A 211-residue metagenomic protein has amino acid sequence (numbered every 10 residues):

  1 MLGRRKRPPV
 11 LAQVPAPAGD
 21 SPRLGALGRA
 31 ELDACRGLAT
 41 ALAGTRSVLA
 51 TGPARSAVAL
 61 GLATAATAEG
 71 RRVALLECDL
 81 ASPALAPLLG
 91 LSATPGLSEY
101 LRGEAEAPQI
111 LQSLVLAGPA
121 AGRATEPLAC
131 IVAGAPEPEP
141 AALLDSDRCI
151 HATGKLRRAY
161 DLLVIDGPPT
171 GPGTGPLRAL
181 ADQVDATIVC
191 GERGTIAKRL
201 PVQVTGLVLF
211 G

Functional and structural regions predicted by a protein language model:
M1-L2, G52: Domain-scale detector for complete catalytic domains at protein termini or as standalone homologs
L2-S21, G134, P201-G211: Beta-strand-loop-alpha "switch" segments that mediate conformational coupling across diverse proteins
V10-S56, A74-R158, P169-G171: P-loop/Walker-type NTP enzyme "switch/lid" segment
S56-A63: Motif I (Walker A/P-loop) of helicase-class P-loop NTPases
A63, T67, L101, R157 (+1 more regions): Gly/Ala-rich phosphate-binding loop of Rossmann-like dinucleotide-binding domains, activating on the conserved
P119, A142-G211: Conserved catalytic-core segment of NTP-binding enzymes
